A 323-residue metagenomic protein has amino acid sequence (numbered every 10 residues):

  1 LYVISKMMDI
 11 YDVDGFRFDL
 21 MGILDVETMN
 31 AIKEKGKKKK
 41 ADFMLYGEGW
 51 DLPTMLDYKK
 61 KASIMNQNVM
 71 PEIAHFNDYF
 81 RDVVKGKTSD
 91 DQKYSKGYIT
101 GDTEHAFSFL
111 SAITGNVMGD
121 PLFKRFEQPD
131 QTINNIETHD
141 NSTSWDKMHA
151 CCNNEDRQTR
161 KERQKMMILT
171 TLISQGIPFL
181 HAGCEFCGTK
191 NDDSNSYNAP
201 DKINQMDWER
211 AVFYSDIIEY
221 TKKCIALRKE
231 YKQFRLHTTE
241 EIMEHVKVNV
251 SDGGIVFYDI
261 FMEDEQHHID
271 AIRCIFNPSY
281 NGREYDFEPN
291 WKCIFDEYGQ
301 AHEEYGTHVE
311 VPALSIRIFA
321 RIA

Functional and structural regions predicted by a protein language model:
L1-L56: Active-site neighborhood of glycoside hydrolase catalytic domains
I4-M8, K33, I133-I136, I168-L172 (+1 more regions): Non-transmembrane alpha-helical segments in soluble domains of secreted/periplasmic/extracellular proteins
D9, G22-M29, Q128, R160 (+3 more regions): Active-site-proximal structural scaffolding
D12, Q128, N204-Q205: Flexible glycine/proline-enriched surface loops and loop-helix/loop-strand junctions
V13-L24, M148-T159, W208-A211: The substrate-binding groove and active-site-proximal loops of carbohydrate-active enzymes, especially glycoside
N30-K33, K59-A62, N195-Y197, E288-N290: Short, glycine/charged-enriched secondary-structure capping and boundary segments
K33-K38, D42-C187, N191, V246 (+2 more regions): Conserved alpha/beta catalytic core and glycan-binding cleft of carbohydrate-active enzymes
Q158-K161, L172-L180, C184-F186, K190-A323: Carbohydrate-interacting/catalytic domains
